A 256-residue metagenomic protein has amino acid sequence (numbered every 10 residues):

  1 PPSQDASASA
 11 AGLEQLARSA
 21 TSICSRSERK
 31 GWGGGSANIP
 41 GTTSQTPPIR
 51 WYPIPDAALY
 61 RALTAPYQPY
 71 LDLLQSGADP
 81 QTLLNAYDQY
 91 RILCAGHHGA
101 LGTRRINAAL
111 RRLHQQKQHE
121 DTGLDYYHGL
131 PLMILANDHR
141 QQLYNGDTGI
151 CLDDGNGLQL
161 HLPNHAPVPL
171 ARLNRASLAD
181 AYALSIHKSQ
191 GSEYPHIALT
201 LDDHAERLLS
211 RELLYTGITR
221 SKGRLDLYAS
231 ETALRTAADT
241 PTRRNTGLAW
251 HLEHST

Functional and structural regions predicted by a protein language model:
P1-L132, D138-Q141: Conserved helicase motor core of P-loop NTPases
D79, N137, L170-N174: Intrinsically disordered, low-complexity segments enriched in polar/charged residues with Gly/Pro, especially when
Y90, G123, R140-L143, R175 (+2 more regions): N-terminal hydrophobic or amphipathic segments with adjacent small-residue motifs that include Sec signal peptides
L93, Q116-H119, A136, S177-L178 (+2 more regions): A general structural-boundary detector
L101, H128, N145-T148, Q190: Short glycine-rich loop/turn motifs that provide flexible caps or phosphate-binding loops at active sites
H114, I134-L135, L158, A166: A compositionally biased, intrinsically disordered/low-complexity signal enriched for hydrophobic/aromatic residues
D147-T256: C-terminal accessory regions
